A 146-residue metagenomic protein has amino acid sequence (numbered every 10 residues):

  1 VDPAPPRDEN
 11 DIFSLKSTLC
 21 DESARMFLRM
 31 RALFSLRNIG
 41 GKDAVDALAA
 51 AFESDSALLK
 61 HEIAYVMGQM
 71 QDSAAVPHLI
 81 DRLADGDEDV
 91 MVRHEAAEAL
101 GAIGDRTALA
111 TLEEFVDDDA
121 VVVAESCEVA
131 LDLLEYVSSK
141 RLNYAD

Functional and structural regions predicted by a protein language model:
D2, S35-N38, V66-Q69, A99-A102 (+2 more regions): Core register positions within helices of long alpha-helical scaffolds
P5-C20, G41-E53, D72-D85, D105-D117 (+1 more regions): Amphipathic alpha-helical scaffolding segments comprising HEAT/armadillo-like alpha-solenoid repeats
S23-R25, D55-S56, D87-D89, D119-A120: Short inter-helical turns and helix N-cap capping residues of alpha-solenoid HEAT/ARM repeat scaffolds
D55-A74: Helix-adjacent hinge/juxtasegments
Q69, L83-I103: Short, solvent-exposed interaction modules
M91, A120-V129, L142: Boundary/linker segments of alpha-helical solenoid repeat arrays
